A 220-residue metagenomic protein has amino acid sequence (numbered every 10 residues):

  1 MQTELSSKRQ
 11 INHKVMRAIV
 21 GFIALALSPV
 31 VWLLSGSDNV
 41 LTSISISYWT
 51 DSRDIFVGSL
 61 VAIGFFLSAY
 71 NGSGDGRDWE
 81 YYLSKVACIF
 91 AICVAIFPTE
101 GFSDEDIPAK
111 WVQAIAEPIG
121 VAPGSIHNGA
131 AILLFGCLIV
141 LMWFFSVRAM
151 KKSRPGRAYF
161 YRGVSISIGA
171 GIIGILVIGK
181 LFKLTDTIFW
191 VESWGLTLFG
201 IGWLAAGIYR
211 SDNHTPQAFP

Functional and structural regions predicted by a protein language model:
M1-I11: Short, Lys/Arg-rich, polar N-terminal cytosolic tail immediately upstream of the first transmembrane signal-anchor
A18, W49-V61, G124-F135, F160-I166 (+1 more regions): Alpha-helical transmembrane segments of polytopic membrane proteins
F22-V40: Alpha-helical transmembrane segments of multi-pass membrane proteins
A24-L25, F56-L67, L133-W143, G195-A206: Hydrophobic cores of alpha-helical transmembrane segments in multi-pass inner/ER membrane proteins, independent
L34-D51, E105-A122, L181-F189: Membrane-interface interhelical loops and short amphipathic "cap" helices that link adjacent transmembrane segments
D51-S52, S68-V94: Hydrophobic/aromatic-rich structural module bridging two neighboring secondary-structure elements via a short loop
F90-A158: Membrane-proximal helix-loop-helix units in multi-pass membrane proteins
G169-P220: C-terminal transmembrane-bundle signature of multipass membrane proteins, characterized by strong activation on
